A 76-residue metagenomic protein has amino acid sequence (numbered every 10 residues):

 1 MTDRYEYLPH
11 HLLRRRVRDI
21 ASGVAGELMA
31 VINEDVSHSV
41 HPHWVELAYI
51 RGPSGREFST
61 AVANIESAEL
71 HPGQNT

Functional and structural regions predicted by a protein language model:
T2-L8, L12-E66, G73: Basic/aromatic-rich interaction segments and small domains that mediate binding to polyanionic partners
